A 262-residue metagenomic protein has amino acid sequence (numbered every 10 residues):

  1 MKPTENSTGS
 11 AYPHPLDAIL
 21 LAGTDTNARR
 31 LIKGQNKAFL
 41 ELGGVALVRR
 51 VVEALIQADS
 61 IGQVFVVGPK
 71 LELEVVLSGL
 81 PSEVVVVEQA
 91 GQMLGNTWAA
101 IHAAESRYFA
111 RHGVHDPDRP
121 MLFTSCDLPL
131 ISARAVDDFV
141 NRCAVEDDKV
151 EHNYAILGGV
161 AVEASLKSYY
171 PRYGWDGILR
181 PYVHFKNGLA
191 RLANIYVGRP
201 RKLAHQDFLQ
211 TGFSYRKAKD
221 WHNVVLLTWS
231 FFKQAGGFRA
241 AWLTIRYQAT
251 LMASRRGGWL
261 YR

Functional and structural regions predicted by a protein language model:
M1-G34: N-terminal nucleotide-binding beta1-loop-alpha1 segment
S7-G9, I56, A104-P117, C143-H152: Alpha-helix termini
G34-V52: Short catalytic helix/loop segments, enriched in acidic residues and glycine and frequently bearing histidine
A54-I61: Short, acidic, metal-binding catalytic loop of nucleotide-sugar glycosyltransferases
G68-L73: Short, polar loop motifs at secondary-structure junctions
S78-P120, L130-I131, D137-D138: Short phosphate-binding loop-to-helix
T124-C126: Active-site acidic Asp-centered loop
S132-R262: Conserved core of the sugar-phosphate nucleotidyltransferase
